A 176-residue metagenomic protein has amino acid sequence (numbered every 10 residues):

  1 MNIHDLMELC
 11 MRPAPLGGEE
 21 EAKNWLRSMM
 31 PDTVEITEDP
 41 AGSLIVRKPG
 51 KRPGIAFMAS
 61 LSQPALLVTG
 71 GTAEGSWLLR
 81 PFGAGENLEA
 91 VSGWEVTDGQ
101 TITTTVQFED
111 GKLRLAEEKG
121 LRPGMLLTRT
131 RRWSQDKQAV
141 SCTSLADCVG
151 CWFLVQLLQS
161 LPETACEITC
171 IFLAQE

Functional and structural regions predicted by a protein language model:
M1-E176: N-terminal hydrophobic/helix-forming segments and targeting peptides
